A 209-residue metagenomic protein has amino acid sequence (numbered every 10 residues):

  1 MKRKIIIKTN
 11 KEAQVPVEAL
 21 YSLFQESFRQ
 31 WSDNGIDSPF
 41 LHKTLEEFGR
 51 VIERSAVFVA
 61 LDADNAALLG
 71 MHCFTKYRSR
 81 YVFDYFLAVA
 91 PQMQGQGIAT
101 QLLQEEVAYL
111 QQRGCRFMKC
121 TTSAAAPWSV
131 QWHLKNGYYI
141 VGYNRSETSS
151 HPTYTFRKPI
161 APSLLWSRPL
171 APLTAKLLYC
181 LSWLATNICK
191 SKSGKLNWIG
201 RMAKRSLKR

Functional and structural regions predicted by a protein language model:
K2-S22: A short beta-loop-alpha structural element at the N-terminal edge of CoA-dependent acyl/N-acetyltransferase catalytic
S22-Y85, A90, L103: Acetyl-CoA-dependent GNAT
V89, G95-A108, K135: Conserved acetyl-CoA-binding loop-helix of GNAT-fold acetyltransferases
L110-T122: Conserved GNAT acetyl-CoA-binding A-motif
C120-V130, E147-S150: Conserved beta-strand-loop-alpha-helix junction that forms the acyl-donor binding cleft
H133-N144: Conserved acetyl-CoA-binding loop of GNAT-fold acetyltransferases
S146-R209: C-terminal "cap" of GNAT-fold acetyltransferases
